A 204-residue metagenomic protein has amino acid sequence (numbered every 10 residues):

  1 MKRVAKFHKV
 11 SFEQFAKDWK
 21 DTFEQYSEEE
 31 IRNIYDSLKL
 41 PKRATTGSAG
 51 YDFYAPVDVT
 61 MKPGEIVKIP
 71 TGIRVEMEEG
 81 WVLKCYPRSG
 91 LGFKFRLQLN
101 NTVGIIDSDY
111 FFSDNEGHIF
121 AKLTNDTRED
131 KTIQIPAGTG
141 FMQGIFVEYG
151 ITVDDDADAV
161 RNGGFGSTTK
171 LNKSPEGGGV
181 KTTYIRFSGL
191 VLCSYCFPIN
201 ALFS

Functional and structural regions predicted by a protein language model:
M1-F187, S194, S204: DUTPase catalytic domain/fold
G189, I199-A201: Generic detector of N-terminal low-structure segments
